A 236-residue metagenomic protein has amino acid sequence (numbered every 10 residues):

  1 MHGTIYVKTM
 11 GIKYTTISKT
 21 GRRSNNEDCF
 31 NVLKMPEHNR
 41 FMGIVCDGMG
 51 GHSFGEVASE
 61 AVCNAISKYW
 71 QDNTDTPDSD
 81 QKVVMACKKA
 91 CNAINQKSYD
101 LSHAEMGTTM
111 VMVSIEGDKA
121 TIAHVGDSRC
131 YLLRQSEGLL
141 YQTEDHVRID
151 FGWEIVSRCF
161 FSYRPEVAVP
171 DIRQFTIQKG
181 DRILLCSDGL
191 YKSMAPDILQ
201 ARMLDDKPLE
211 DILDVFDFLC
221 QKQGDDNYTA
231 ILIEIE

Functional and structural regions predicted by a protein language model:
M1-E236: PP2C/PPM-type serine/threonine phosphatase catalytic domain
